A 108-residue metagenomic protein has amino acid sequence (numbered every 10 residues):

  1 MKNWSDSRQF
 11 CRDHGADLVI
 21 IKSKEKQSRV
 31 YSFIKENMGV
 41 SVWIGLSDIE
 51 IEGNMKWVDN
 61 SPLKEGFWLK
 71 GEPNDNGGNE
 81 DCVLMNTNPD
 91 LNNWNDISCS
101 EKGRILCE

Functional and structural regions predicted by a protein language model:
M1-E108: Extracellular, disulfide-bonded carbohydrate-recognition/adhesion ectodomains, dominated by C-type lectin-like domains
